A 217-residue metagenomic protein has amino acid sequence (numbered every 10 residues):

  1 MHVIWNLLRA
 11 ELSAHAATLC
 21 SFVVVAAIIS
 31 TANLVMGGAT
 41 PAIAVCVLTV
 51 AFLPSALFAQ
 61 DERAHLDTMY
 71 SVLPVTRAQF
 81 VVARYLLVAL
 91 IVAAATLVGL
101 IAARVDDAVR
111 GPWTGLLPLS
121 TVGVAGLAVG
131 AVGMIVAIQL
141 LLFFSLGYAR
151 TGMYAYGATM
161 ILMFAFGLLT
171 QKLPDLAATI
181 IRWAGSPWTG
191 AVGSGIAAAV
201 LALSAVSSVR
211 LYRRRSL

Functional and structural regions predicted by a protein language model:
M1-H65, A83-L217: Hydrophobic alpha-helical transmembrane segments of membrane proteins
S71-R77: Short helix-to-coil transition segments within interhelical loops that connect adjacent transmembrane helices
Q79-V81: Alpha-helix N-cap/helix-start motif at helix boundaries, enriched for small hydrophobics
